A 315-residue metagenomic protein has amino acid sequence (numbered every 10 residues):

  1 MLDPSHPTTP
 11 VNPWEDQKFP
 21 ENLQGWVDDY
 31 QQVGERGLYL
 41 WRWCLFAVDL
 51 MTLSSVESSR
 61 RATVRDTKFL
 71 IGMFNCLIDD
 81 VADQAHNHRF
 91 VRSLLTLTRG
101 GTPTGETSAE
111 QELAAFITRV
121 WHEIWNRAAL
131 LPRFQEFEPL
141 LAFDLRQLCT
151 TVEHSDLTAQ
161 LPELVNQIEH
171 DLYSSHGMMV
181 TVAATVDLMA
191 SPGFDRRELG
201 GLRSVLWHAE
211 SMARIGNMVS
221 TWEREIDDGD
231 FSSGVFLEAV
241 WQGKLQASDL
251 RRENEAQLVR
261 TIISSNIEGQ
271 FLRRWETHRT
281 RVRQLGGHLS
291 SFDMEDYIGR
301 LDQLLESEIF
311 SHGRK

Functional and structural regions predicted by a protein language model:
M1-G72, L77, V81: Conserved N-terminal diphosphate/IPP-binding helix and adjacent helical/loop segment of trans-prenyltransferase domains
E21-Q32, V56-E57, T98-P103, L131 (+2 more regions): Short, charged, low-complexity loops and linkers
V33-V48, A109-R224, Y297-K315: All-alpha helical catalytic cores of prenyl diphosphate-utilizing isoprenoid enzymes
T67, S174-G177, V205-H208, F271-H278: Amphipathic alpha-helix face/heptad-repeat signature
I71-F74, L206-A213, R279: Short, hydrophobic/amphipathic alpha-helical packing segments that form internal helix faces or helix-helix interfaces
M73, F90-G100, G105-F116: Helix-rich alpha-solenoid scaffolding regions
D79-G101, A183-R273: Acidic, Mg2+-coordinating active-site segments of isoprenoid diphosphate-utilizing enzymes
S108-Q135, W241-F292: Primarily interfacial, aromatic-capped hydrophobic alpha-helices that serve as membrane anchors
